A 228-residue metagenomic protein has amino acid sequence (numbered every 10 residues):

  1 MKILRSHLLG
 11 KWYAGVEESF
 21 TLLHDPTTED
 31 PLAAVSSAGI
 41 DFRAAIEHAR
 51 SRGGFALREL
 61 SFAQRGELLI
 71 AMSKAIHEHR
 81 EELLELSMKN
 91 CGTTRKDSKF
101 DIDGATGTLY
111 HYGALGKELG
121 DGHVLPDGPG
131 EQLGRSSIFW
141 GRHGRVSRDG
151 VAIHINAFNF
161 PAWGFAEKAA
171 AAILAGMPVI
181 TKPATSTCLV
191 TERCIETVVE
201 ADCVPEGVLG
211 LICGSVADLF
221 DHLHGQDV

Functional and structural regions predicted by a protein language model:
M1-G134: N-terminal Rossmann-like NAD(P)+-binding subdomain of aldehyde/semialdehyde dehydrogenases
G120-V228: Rossmann-like NAD(P) dinucleotide-binding subdomain of oxidoreductase/dehydrogenase enzymes
